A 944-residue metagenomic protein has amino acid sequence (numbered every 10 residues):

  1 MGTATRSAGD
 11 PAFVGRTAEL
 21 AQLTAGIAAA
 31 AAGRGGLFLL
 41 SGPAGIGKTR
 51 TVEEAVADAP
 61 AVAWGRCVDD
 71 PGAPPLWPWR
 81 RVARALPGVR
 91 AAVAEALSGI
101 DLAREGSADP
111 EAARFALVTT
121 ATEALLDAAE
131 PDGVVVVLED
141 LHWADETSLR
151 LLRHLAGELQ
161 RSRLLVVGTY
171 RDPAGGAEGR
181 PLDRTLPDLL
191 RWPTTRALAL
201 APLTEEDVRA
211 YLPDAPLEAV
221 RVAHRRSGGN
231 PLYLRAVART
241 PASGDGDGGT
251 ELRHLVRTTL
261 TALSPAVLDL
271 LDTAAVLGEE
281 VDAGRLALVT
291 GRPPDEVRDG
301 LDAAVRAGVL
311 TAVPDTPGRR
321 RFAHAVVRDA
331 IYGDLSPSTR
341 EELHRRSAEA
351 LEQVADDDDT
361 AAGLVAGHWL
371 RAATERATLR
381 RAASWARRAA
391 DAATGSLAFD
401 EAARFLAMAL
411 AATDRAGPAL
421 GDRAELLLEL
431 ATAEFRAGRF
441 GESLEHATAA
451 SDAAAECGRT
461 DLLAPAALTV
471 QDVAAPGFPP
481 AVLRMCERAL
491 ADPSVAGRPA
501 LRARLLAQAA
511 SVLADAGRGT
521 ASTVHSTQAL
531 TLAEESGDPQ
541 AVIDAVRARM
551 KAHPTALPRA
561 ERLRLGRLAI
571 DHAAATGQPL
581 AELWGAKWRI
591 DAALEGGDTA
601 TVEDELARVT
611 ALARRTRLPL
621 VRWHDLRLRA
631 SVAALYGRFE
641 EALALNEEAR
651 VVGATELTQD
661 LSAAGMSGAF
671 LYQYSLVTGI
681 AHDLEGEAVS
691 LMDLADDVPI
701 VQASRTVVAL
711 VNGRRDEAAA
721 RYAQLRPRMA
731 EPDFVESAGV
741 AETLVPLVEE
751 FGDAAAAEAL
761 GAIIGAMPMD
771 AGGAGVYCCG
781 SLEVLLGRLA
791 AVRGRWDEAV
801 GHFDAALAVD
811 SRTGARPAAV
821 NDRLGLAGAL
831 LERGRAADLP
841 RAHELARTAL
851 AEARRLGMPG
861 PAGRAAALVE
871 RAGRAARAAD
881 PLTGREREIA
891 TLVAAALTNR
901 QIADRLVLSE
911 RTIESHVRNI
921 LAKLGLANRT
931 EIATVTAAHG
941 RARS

Functional and structural regions predicted by a protein language model:
M1-A28, A94-A108, G249-R253, R874-A878: Conserved adenine-nucleotide phosphate-binding loops and their immediately adjacent elements
G2-T3, A12, R50-G133, W143 (+1 more regions): Conserved phosphate-binding/catalytic loops and adjacent sensor/switch elements of nucleotide-binding enzymes, spanning
A29, G88-V89, D127, L165 (+4 more regions): Helix-loop-helix "sensor" segment of P-loop NTPases
G35-L37, T51-A55, A144, D299-G300 (+12 more regions): Extended alpha-helical scaffolding segments used for macromolecular assembly and cargo binding
L40: Hydrophobic anchor at the beta1->P-loop junction of P-loop NTPases
I46, D207-R404, M408-A412, R488 (+1 more regions): Short secondary-structure boundary elements
A92, R221-H224, S384, A407-F670 (+2 more regions): Internal alpha-solenoid helical repeat scaffolds
E844, E870, R874-S944: Helix-turn-helix DNA-binding segment
